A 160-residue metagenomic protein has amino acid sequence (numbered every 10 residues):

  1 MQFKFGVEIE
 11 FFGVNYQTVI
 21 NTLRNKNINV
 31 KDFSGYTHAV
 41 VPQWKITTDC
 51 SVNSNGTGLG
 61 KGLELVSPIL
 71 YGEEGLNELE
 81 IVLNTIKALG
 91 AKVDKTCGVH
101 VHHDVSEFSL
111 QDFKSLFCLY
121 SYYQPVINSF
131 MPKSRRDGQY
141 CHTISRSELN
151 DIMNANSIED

Functional and structural regions predicted by a protein language model:
M1-L89: Terminal catalytic/cofactor-binding subdomain
G6, V40-G56, K114-D160: Aromatic/basic-lined ligand-recognition segments that form π-stacking hydrophobic pockets flanked by Lys/Arg to engage
G13-V19, S106-L110, I152, N156-E159: Generic structural signal for short, solvent-exposed loop/turn connectors between secondary structure elements
G62, K92-F108: Histidine-centered divalent-metal-coordination microenvironment in nucleic-acid enzymes
G72-V82, S106-M131: Helical (often loop-to-helix) elements that flank the catalytic cores of nucleotide-handling enzymes
L89-A91, M131: Short helix-to-loop capping/linker segments positioned immediately adjacent to catalytic or ligand/cofactor-binding
